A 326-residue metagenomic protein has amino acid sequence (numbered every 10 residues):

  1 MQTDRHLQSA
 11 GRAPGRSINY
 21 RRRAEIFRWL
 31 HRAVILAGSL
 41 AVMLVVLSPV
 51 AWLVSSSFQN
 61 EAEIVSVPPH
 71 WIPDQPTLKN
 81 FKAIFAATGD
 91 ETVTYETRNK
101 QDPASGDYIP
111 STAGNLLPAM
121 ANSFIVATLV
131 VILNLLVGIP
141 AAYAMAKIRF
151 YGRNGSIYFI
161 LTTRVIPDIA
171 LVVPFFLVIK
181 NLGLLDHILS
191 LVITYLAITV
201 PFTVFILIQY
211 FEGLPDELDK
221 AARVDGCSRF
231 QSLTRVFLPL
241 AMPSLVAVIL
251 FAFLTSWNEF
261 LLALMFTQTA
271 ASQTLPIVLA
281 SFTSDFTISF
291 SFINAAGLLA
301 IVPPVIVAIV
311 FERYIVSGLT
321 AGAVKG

Functional and structural regions predicted by a protein language model:
M1-I26: Short, Lys/Arg-rich, polar N-terminal cytosolic tail immediately upstream of the first transmembrane signal-anchor
G11, R23, R32-G326: A structural signal for multi-pass alpha-helical bundles of membrane permease subunits that mediate small-molecule
